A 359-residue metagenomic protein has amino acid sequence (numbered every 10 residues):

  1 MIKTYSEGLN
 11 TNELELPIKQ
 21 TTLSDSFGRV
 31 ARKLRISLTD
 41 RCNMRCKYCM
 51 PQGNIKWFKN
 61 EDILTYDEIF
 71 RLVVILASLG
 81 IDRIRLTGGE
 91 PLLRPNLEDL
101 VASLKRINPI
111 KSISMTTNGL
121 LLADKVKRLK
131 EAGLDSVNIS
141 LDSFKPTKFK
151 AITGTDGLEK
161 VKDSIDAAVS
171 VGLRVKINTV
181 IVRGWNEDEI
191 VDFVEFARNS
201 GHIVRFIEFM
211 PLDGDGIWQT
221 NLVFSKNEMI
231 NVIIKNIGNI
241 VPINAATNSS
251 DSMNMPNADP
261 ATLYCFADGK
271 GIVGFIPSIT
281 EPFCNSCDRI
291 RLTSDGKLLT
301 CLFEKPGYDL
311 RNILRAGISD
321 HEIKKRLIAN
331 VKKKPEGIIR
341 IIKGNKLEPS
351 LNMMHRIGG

Functional and structural regions predicted by a protein language model:
I2-K111: Conserved alpha-helical substructure of the radical SAM core
I2-K33, N199, F209-G359: Auxiliary Fe-S-binding modules of radical SAM enzymes
D40-C42, M50-G53, L141-S143, E208 (+1 more regions): Short, small-residue-rich loop/turn micro-motifs
M44, P146-T147, P282, Y308: Glycine-centered loop/turn positions within well-structured domains that cap or flank conserved ligand/cofactor-binding
R45, C49, T147, I152 (+2 more regions): Residues that scaffold the ATP/ADP-binding catalytic core of kinase and kinase-like folds
N54-K59, K145-I152, D213-I217, D309-R311: A short acidic, helix-capping loop that chelates divalent metal ions and anchors anionic groups
I63-L86, E90-I207: Radical SAM/AdoMet-radical enzyme domain recognition
